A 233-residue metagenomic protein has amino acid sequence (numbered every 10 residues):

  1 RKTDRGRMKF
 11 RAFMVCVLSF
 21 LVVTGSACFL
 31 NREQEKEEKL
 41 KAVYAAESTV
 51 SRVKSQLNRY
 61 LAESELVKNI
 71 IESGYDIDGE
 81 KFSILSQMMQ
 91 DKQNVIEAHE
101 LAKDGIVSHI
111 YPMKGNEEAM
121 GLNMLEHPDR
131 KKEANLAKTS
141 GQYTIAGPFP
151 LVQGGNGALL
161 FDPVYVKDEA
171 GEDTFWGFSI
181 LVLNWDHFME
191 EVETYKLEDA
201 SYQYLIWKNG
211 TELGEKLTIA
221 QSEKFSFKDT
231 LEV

Functional and structural regions predicted by a protein language model:
R1-V17: Positive-inside N-terminal membrane-insertion signal
T3-R5, K54-S55, D129: A general, composition-driven signal for non-globular sequence regions
G6-R7, R32, K36, I96: Polar/charged alpha-helical tracts
K9, A27-C28, V50, L85 (+2 more regions): Broad hydrophobic/π-residue packing in well-ordered secondary structure
A12-V15, S19-I77: Juxtamembrane extracytoplasmic/periplasmic/luminal helical "stalk" adjacent to the first N-terminal
K39, V43, E72-V233: Intrinsically disordered, low-complexity polar/acidic regions
